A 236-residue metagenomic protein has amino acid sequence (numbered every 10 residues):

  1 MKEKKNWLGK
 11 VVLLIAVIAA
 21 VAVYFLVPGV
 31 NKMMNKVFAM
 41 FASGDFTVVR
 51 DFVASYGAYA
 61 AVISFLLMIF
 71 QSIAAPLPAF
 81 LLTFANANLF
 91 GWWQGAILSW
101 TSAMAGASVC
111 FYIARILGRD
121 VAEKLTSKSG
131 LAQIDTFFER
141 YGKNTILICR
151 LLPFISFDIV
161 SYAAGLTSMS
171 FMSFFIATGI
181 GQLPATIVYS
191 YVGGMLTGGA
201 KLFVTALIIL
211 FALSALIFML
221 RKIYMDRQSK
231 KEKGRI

Functional and structural regions predicted by a protein language model:
K2-K10, A20-S64, W93, M104-I159 (+4 more regions): Membrane-interfacial helix-loop-helix
I63, L98, I176-A177, Y189 (+1 more regions): Hydrophobic core positions of alpha-helical segments in small-molecule transporters and transporter systems
F65-Q94, F154-V160, M172, G179-V188: Transmembrane helix boundary and interhelical junction motifs in multipass membrane proteins
L67, S102, G106, I180-G181 (+1 more regions): Transmembrane alpha-helical core residues of multi-pass small-molecule transporters, especially secondary transporters
T83-F84, F111, D120, Y162 (+2 more regions): Transmembrane alpha-helix boundary and packing residues in multipass membrane permease domains and related
W100-M104, L151, F175-L183: Transmembrane helix-bundle signature of multi-pass membrane transporters/permeases
S102, A114-R115, P184, Y189: Hydrophobic alpha-helical transmembrane segments that constitute the membrane-spanning cores of multi-pass membrane
T186-V204: Extracellular/periplasmic helix-loop-helix junctions in multi-pass membrane proteins
